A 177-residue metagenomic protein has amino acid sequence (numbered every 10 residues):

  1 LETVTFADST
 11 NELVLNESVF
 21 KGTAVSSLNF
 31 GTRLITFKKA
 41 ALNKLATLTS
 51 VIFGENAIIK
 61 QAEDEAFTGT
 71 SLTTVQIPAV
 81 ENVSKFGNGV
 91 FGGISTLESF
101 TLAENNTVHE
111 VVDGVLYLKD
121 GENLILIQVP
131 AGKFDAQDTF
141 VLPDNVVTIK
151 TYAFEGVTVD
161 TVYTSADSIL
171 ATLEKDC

Functional and structural regions predicted by a protein language model:
L1-V14, T23-T36, L45-Q61, G69-K85 (+3 more regions): Structural signature of tandem-repeat unit edges
